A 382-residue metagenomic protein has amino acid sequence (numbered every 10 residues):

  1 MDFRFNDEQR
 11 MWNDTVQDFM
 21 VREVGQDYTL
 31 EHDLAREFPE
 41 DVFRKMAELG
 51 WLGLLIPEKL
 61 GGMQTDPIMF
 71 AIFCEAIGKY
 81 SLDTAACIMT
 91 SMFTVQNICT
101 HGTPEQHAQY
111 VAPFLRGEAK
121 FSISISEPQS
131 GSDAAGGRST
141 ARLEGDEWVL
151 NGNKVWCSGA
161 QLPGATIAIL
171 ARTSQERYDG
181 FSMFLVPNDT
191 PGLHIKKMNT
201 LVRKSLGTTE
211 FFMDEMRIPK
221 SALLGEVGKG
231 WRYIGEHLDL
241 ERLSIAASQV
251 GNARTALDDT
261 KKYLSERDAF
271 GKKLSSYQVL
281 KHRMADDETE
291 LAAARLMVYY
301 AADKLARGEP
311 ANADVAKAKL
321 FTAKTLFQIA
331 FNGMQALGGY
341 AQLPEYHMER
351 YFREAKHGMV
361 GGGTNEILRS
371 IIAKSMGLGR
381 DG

Functional and structural regions predicted by a protein language model:
M1-C87, H101-Q106, P113-E118, D133-A134 (+3 more regions): Alpha-helical interface subdomain recognition
K59, I125-S130, V155-S158, M198-V202: Short, solvent-exposed loop/turn elements at beta->coil junctions and helix N-caps that rim active or binding pockets
M92-H101: Helix-loop "lid/cap" segments that line or gate small-molecule binding pockets
G117-I125, I169-L170: A short, Trp-centered hydrophobic/proline-enriched beta-strand micro-motif
Q129-G137: Active-site-adjacent elements of ketosynthase-type condensing enzymes
G136-R138, D189-P219: Flexible, small-/acidic-enriched active-site or ligand-binding loops
E147, N151-H194: A short core secondary-structure module
T209-E236: A short, charged helix-loop
